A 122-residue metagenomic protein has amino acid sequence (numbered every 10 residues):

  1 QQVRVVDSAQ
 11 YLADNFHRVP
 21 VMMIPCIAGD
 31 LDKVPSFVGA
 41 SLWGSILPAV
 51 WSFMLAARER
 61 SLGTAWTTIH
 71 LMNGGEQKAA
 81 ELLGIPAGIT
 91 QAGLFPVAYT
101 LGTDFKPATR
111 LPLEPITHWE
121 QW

Functional and structural regions predicted by a protein language model:
Q1-I46: Glycine/small-residue-rich phosphate/adenosyl-binding loop
V6-Y11, A79-L82, T103-D104: Glycine-rich, charged/polar anion/phosphate-binding loops that engage phosphate groups from diverse ligands
G29-D30, H70-N73, L101: Acidic, glycine-rich active-site loops and adjacent beta-strand->loop/helix elements that engage anionic groups
S36-F37, S41, L62-G75: GST superfamily/GST-like fold recognition
S52-F53: Aromatic/hydrophobic pocket-lining residues that form π-stacking "cages" and hydrophobic walls in ligand
R58-E59: Short hydrophobic alpha-helices that are characteristic scaffold elements of the AMP-binding
E76-Q91: Short, electropositive alpha-helical surface patch
T90-W122: C-terminal helix-cap and adjacent tail motif
